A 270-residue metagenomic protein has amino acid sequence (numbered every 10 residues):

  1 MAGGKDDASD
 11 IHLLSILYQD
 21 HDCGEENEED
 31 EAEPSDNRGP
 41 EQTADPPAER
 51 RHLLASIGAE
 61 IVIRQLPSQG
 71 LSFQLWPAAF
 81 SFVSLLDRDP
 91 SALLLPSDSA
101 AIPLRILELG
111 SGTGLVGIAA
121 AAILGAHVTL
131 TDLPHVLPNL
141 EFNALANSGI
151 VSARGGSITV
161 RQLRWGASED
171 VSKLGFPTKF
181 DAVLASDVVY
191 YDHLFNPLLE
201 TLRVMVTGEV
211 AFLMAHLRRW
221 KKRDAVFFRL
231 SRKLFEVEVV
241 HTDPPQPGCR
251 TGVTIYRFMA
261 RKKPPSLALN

Functional and structural regions predicted by a protein language model:
M1-N270: S-adenosylmethionine-dependent methyltransferases
